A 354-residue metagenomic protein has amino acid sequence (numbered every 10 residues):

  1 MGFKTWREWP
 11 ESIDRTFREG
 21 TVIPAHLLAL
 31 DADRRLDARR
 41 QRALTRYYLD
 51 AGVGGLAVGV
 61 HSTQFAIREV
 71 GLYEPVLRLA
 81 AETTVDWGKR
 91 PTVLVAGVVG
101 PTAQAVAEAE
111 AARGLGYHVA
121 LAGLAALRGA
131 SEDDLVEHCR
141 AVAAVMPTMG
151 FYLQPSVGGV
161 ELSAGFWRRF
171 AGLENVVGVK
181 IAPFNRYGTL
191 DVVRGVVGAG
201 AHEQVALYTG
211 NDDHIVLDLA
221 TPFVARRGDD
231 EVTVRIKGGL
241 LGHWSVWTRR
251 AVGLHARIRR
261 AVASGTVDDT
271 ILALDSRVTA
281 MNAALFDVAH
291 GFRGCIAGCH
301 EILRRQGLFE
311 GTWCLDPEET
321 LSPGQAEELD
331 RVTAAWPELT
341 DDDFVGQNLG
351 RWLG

Functional and structural regions predicted by a protein language model:
G2-D14, I23-L27, A51, D230-G354: C-terminal alpha-helical cap/extension of soluble enzyme domains
G2-W167, E318, D343-W352: Active-site beta->alpha loop and helix N-cap motifs at the rims of alpha/beta catalytic domains
R18, V53, A57, V95 (+4 more regions): Short glycine/serine/threonine-biased micro-segments
D37-R40, L44, L72, V76 (+12 more regions): General structural feature for long, well-ordered alpha-helical segments within catalytic domains of soluble enzymes
V53, Y117, N175, A201 (+2 more regions): Residue-level recognition of short, well-ordered coil/turn positions that link secondary-structure elements
V76-L77, R140-A141, F170, G198-G200 (+2 more regions): Short alpha-helix boundary/capping motifs
T84, G88, M146, E174 (+2 more regions): A broad structural signal for alpha-helix termini and local helix breaks/kinks
K89, A144, Q154-G294: Catalytic alpha/beta core domains of metabolic enzymes, predominantly
